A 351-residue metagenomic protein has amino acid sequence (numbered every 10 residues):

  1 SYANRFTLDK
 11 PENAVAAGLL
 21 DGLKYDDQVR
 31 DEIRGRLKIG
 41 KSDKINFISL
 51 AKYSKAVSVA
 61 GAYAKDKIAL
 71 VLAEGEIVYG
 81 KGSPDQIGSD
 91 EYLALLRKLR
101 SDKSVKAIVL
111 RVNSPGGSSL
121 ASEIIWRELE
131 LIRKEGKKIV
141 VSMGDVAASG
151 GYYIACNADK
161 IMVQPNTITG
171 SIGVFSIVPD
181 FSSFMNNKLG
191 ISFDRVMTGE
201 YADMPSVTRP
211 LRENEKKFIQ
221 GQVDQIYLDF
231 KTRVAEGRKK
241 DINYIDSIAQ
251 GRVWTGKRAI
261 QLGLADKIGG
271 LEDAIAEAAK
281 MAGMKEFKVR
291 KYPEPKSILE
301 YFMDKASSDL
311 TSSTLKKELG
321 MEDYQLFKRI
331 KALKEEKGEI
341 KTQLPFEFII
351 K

Functional and structural regions predicted by a protein language model:
S1-E32, S182-I268, E272-A278, A282: Charged, glycine-interspersed solvent-exposed loop segments at helix/strand-loop junctions that cap or gate access
A17, I45, A64-I68, V105 (+7 more regions): Extracytoplasmic
D21-A64, F175, K231-G237, D266-S307: C-terminal long alpha-helix characteristic of the crotonase
K24-I45, G144-G199, G269-E286: Flexible, acidic/glycine-enriched loop-and-adjacent beta/alpha segments that face the extracytoplasmic/periplasmic side
A60-F184: Cleft-lining beta-strand/loop regions that shape enzyme active-site pockets
Y63-I68, L72-S104, Q222, E294-K351: Intrinsic disorder and flexible/low-complexity segments
L72-G75, S83, V112-S114, M143-D145 (+9 more regions): Active-site proximal loops enriched in glycine and acidic residues that flank catalytic Cys/His/Asp and coordinate
S119-I124, R258-Q261, F302-K305: Short glycine/threonine-rich loop-to-helix capping motif typified by GTGT followed within a few residues by an Asp-Pro
